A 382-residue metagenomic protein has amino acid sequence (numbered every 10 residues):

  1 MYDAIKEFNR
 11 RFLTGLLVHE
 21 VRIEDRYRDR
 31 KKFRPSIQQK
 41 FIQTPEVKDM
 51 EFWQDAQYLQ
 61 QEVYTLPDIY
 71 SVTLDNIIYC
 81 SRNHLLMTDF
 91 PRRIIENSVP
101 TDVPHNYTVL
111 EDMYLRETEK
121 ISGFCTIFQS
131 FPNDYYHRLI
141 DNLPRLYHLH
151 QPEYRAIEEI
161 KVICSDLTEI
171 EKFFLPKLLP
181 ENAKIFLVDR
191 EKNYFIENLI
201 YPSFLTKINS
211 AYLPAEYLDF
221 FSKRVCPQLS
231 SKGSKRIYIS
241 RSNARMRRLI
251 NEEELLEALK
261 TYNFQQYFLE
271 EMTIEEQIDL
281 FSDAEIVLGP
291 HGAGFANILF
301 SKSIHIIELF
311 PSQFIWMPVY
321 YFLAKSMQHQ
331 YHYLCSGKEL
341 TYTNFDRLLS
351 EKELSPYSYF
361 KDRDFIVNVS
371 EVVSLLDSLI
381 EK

Functional and structural regions predicted by a protein language model:
M1-K382: The feature primarily captures lumenal catalytic ectodomains of type II secretory-pathway glycosyltransferases
